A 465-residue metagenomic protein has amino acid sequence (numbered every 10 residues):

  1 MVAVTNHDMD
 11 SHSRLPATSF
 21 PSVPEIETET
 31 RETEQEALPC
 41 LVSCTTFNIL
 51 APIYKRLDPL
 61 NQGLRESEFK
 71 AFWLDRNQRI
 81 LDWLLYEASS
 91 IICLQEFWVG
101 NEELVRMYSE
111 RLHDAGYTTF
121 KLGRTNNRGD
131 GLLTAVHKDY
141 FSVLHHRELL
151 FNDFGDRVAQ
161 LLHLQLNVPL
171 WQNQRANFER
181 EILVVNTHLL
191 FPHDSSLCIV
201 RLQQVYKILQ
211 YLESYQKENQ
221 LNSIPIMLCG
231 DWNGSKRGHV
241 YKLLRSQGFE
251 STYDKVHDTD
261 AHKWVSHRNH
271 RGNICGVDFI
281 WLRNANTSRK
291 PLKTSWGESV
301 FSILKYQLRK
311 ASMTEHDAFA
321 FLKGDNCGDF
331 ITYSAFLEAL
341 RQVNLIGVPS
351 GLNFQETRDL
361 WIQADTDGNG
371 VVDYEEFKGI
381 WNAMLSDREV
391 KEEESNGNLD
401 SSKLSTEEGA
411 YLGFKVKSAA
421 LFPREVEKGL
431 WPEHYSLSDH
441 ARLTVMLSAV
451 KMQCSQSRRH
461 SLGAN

Functional and structural regions predicted by a protein language model:
V2-E34, L166-Q172, S195, Y206 (+2 more regions): Metal-dependent phosphoester-hydrolase catalytic domains
H7-L41, F47-I49, W73, L84 (+6 more regions): Structured beta-strand-rich core segments of catalytic domains in phosphoester-bond hydrolases
P39-T45, K55, G63-L64, E87: Eukaryote-specific, low-hydrophobicity, charge-rich regions
I49-D75, H193-V200: Acidic/histidine-rich helix-loop elements that form or flank divalent-metal/phosphate-binding sites at the catalytic
Y54-L60, V105-M107, D130-L132, R157-A159 (+5 more regions): Short aromatic-enriched loop/helix-cap "lid" or pocket-rim segments at secondary-structure transitions that line
P59-S67, A88, H188-P192, E425-G429: Short glycine/proline-rich turn/loop motifs
N61-G63, Y108-H113, D153, L202-Q203 (+1 more regions): Glycine-rich, phosphate-binding/catalytic loops in enzymes
E66-I91, V105-S109, D114-A115, L202-Q220 (+1 more regions): Divalent metal-dependent phosphoesterase catalytic cores across multiple superfamilies
